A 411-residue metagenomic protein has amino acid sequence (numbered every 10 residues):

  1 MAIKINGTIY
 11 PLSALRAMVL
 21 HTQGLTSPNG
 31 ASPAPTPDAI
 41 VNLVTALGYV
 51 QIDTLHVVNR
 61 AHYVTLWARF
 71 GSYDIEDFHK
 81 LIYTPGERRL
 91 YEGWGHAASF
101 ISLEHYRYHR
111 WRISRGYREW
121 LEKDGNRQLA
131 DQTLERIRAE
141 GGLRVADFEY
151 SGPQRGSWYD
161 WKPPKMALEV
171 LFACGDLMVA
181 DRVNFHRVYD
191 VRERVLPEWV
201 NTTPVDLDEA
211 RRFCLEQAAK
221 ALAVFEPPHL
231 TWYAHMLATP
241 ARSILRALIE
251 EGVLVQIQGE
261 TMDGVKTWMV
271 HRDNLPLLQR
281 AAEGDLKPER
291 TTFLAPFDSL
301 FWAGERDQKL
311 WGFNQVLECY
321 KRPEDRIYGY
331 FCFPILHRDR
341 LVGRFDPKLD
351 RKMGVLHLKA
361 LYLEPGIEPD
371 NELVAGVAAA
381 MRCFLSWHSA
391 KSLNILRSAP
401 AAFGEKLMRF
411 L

Functional and structural regions predicted by a protein language model:
M1-L411: Long, charged, low-complexity, helical-prone intrinsically disordered regions
